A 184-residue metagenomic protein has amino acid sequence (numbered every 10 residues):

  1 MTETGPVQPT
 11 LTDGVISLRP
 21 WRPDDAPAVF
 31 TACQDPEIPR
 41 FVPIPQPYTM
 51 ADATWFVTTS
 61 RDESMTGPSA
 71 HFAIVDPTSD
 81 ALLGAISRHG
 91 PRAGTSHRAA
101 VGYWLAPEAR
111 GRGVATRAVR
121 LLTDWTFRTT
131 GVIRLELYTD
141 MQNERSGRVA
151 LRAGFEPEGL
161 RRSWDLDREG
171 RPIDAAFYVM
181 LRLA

Functional and structural regions predicted by a protein language model:
M1-E37, H71, V75-A184: Acyl-donor (CoA/ACP) binding surface of acyl/acetyltransferases
E37-T59, A70: Conserved GNAT-fold acetyl-CoA-binding loop/helix
T59-S60, W125: A generic secondary-structure signal
D62-G67: Short loop/turn motifs at secondary-structure junctions and domain boundaries
